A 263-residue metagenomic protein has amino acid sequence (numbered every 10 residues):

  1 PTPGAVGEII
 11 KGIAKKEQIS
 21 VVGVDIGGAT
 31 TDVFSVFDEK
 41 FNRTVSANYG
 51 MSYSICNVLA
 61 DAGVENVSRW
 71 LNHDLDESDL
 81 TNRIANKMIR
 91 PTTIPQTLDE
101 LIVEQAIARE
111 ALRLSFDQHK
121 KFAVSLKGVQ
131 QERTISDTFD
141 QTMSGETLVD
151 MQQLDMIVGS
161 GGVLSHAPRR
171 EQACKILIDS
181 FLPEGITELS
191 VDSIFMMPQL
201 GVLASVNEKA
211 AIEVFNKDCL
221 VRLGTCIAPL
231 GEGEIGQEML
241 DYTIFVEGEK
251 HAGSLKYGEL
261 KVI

Functional and structural regions predicted by a protein language model:
P1-G23, T31-I263: Helical "lid/coupling" subdomains associated with nucleotide-phosphate turnover
